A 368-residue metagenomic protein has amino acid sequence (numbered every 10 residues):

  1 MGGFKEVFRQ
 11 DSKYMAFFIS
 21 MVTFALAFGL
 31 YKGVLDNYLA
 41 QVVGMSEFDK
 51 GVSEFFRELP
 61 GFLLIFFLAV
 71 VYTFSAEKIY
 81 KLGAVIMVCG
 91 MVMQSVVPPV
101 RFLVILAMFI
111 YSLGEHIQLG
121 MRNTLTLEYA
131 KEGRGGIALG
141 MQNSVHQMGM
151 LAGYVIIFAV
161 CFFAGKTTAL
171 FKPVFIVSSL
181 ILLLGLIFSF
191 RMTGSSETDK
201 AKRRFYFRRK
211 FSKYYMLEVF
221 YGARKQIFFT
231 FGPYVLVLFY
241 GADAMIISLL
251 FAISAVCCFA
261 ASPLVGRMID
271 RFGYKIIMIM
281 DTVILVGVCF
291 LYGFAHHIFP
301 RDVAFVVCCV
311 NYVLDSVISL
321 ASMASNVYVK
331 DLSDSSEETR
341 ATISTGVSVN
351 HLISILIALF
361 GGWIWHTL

Functional and structural regions predicted by a protein language model:
V22, G90, F102-Q118, D302-L320: Hydrophobic core of transmembrane alpha-helices in multi-pass small-molecule transporters, especially MFS/SLC-type
G33-D49, T230-I247, V329-D331, H366: Short amphipathic helix-loop junctions that connect adjacent transmembrane helices in Major Facilitator Superfamily/SLC
L63-A76, C161, A261-Y274, G362-H366: Helix-to-loop junctions at the C-terminal end of transmembrane segments in multipass secondary transporters
V85-P99, V283-R301: C-terminal ends and interior cores of transmembrane alpha-helices in multi-pass membrane transporters/permeases
F109-V145: Cytoplasmic helix-loop-helix junction between adjacent transmembrane helices in 12-TM secondary transporters
I117-A130, S319-D334: Intracellular juxtamembrane helix-capping segments at the cytosolic ends of symmetry-related transmembrane helices
G140-F158, V347-I357: Glycine-rich segments within core transmembrane alpha-helices of 12-TM secondary carriers
I157, C161, S179-T198: C-terminal membrane-cytosol helix-exit motif in multi-pass small-molecule transporters
